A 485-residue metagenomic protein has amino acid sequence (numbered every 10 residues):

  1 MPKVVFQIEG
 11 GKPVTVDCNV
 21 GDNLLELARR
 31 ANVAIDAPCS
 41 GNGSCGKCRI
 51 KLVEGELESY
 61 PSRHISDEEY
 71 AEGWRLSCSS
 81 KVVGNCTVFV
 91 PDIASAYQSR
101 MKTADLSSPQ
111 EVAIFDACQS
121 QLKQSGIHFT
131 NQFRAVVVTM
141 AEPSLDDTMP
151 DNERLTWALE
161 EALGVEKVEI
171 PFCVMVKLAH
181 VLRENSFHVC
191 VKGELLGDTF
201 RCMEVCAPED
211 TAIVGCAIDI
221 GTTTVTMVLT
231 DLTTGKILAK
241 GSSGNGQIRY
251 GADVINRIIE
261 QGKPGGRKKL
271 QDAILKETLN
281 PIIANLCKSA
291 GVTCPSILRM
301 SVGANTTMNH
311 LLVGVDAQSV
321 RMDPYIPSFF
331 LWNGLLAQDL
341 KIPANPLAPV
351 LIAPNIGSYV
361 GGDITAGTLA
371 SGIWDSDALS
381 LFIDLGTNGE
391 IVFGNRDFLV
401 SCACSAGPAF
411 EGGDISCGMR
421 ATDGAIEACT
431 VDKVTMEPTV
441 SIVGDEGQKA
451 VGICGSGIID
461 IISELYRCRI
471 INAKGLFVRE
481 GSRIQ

Functional and structural regions predicted by a protein language model:
M1-V14: Eukaryote-biased recognition of intrinsically disordered, low-complexity regulatory segments
D17-P61, M227, G241, I282 (+1 more regions): N-terminal cofactor/phosphate-binding cores enriched in small/glycine residues, especially glycine-rich loops such as
L27-A31, D36, K47-Y97: Iron-sulfur (Fe-S) cluster-binding segments and ferredoxin-like electron-carrier domains, especially [2Fe-2S]
K47, S296-T306, L385-T387, V478-I484: A glycine-rich phosphate-binding loop feature that marks nucleotide/adenosyl-phosphate handling sites
E69-A71, L76-A217, T222, T234 (+6 more regions): Nucleotide/phosphate-binding catalytic cleft detector across ATP-hydrolyzing and phosphate-transferring enzymes
I218-T222, M227-I255, S319-N333, A366 (+1 more regions): Glycine-rich phosphate-binding loop of actin/hexokinase-like ATP-binding domains
G246-S289, D414-I415, G424-T430: N-terminal phosphate-binding loop and adjacent alpha-helix
I461-Q485: Gly/charged contiguous loops adjacent to phosphate- or pyrophosphate-bearing nucleotide/cofactor binding elements
